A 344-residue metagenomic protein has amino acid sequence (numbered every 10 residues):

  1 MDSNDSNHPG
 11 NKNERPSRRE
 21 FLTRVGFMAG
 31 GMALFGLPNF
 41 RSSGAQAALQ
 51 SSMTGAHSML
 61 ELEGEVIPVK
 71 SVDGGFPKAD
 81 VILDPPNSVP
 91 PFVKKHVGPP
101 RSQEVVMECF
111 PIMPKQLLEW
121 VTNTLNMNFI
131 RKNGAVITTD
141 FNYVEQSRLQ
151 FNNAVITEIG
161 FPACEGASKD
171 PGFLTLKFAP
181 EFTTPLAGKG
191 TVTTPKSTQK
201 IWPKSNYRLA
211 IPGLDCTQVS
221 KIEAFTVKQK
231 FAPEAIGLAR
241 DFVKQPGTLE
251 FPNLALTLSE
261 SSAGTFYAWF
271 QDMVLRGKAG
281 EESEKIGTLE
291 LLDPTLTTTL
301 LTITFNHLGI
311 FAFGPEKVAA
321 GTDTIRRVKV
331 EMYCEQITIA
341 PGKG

Functional and structural regions predicted by a protein language model:
M1-E20, A29, F35, F40-Q46: N-terminal secretory signal peptides
G31, P38-N39, T124, M273: Flexible domain-boundary/linker segments
A48-G344: Glycine-rich, low-complexity intrinsically disordered segments
